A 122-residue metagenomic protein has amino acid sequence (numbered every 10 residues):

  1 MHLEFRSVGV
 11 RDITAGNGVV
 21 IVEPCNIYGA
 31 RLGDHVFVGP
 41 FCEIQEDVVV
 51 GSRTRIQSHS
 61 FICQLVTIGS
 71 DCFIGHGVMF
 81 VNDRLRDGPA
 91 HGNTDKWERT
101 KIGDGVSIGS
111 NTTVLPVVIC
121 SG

Functional and structural regions predicted by a protein language model:
M1-R11, I21-C120: Flexible, glycine/small-residue-enriched loop-and-beta-strand segment within the central core of proteins
